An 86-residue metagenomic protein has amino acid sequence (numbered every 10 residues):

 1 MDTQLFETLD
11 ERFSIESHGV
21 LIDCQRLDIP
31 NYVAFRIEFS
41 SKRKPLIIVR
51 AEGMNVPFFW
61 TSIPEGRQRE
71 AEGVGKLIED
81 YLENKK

Functional and structural regions predicted by a protein language model:
M1-P30: Negatively charged, low-complexity tracts enriched in Asp/Glu with abundant Ser/Thr
Q4, E11, V33, V56-P57 (+1 more regions): Short non-domain terminal segments
E7, S14, R36, S40 (+1 more regions): Compositionally biased, low-structure terminal segments
E16-V20, S40-K42, E65: Short strand-coil-strand connectors
Q25-N55: A short, structured beta-strand/loop element
P45, A51-K86: Acidic, low-complexity intrinsically disordered segments
